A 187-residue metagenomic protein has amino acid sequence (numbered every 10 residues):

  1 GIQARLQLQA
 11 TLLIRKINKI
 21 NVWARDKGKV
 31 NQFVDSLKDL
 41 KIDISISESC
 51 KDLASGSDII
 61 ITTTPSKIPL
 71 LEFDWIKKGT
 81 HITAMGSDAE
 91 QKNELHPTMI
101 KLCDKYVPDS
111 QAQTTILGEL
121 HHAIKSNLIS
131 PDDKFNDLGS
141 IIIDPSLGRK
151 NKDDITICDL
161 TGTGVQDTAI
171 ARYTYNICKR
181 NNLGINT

Functional and structural regions predicted by a protein language model:
I2-A4: Hydrophobic/small residue at the entry helix of a nucleotide-binding pocket
L8-Q9: Generic hydrophobic/aromatic pocket-lining and core-packing "Φ" positions
L13-K38: NAD(P)-binding Rossmann-fold cofactor-contacting core
I17-K19, G79, C103, D154: A general structural motif
K19-N21, S45, T156: A structural signal for isolated positions on well-ordered beta-strands in alpha/beta enzyme cores
A24, G86, G162: Conserved residues at beta->alpha junctions
L40-A123, L128: Rossmann-like adenosine-cofactor binding region
A89-T187: Adenosine-phosphate binding glycine-rich loop
